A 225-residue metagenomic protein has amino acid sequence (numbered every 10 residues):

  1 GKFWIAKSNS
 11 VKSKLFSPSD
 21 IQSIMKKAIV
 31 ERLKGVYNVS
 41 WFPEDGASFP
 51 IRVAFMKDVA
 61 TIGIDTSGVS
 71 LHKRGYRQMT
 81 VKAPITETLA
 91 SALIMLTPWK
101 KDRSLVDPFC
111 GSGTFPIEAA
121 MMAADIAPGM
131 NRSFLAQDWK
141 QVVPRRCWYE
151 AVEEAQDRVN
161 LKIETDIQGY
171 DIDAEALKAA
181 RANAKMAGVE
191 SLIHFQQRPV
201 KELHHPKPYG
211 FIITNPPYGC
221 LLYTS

Functional and structural regions predicted by a protein language model:
G1-A47: Non-catalytic nucleic-acid substrate-recognition regions in nucleic-acid-modifying enzymes
I51, F55-I62: C-terminal edge-of-domain segments
I62-P98: SAM-dependent Rossmann-like transferase core, predominantly class I methyltransferases with a strong bias toward
I85-H204: Conserved S-adenosyl-L-methionine
H204-F211: A short acidic, Gly/Pro-enriched loop at the edge of an enzyme's catalytic core that lines a small-molecule cofactor
T214: A short beta-strand submotif of the Rossmann-like class I SAM-dependent methyltransferase core that lines
G219: Active-site beta-alpha loop architecture of Rossmann-like, nucleotide-cofactor-dependent enzymes
Y223-T224: Conserved small/polar residues in nucleotide/adenosyl-binding loops
